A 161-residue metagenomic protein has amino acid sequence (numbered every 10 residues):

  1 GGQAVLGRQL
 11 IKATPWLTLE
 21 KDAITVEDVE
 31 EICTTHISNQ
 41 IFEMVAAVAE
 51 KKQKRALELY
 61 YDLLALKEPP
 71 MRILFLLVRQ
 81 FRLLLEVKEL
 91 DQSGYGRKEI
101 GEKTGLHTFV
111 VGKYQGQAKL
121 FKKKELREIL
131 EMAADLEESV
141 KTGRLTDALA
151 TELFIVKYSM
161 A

Functional and structural regions predicted by a protein language model:
G1-A161: Conserved beta/loop motifs at nucleotide-recognition and modification sites
